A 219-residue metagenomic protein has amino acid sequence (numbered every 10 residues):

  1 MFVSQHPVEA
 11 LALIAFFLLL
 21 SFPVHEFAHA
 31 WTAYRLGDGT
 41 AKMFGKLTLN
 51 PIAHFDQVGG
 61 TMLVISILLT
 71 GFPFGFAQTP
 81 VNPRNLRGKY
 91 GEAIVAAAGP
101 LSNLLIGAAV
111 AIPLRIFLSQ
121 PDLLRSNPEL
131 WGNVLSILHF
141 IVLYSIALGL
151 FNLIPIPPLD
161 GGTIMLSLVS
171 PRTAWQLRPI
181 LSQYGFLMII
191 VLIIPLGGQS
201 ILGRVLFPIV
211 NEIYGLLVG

Functional and structural regions predicted by a protein language model:
M1-G219: Hydrophobic transmembrane alpha-helices and their immediate loop junctions in multi-pass integral membrane proteins
